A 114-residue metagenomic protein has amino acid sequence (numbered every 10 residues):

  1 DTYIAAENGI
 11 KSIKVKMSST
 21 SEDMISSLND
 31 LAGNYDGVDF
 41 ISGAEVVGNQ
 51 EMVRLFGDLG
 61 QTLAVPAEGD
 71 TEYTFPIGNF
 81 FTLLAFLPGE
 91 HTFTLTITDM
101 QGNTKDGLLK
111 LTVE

Functional and structural regions predicted by a protein language model:
D1-E114: First exposed extracellular module after export/assembly in secreted or surface-exposed proteins
